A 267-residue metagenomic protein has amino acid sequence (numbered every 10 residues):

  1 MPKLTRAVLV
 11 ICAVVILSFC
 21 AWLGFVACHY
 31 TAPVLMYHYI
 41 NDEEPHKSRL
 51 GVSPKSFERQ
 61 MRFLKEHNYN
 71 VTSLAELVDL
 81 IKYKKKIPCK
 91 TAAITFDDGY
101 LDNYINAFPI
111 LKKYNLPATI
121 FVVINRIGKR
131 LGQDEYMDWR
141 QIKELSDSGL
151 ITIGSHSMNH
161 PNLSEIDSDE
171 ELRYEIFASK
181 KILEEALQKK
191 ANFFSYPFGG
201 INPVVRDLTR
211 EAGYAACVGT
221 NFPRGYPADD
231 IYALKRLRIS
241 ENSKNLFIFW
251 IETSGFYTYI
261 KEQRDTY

Functional and structural regions predicted by a protein language model:
T5-A92, G255-Y267: N-terminal pre-catalytic segment of deacetylase/amide-hydrolase enzymes
A32-L35, Y39-D42, K47-L50, C89-A92 (+4 more regions): Metal-dependent polysaccharide deacetylase catalytic core of the NodB/CE4 family, i.e., the active-site-bearing domain
H38, A75, P197, T220 (+1 more regions): Conserved residues at the C-terminal ends of beta-strands
N41, V78-I81, H160, G200 (+2 more regions): Residue-level detector of flexible, active-site-proximal loop/helix-junction positions within diverse enzyme catalytic
N115-T119, V123-I153, L208-R210, Y214-Y267: Active-site-adjacent pocket scaffolds in enzyme catalytic domains
